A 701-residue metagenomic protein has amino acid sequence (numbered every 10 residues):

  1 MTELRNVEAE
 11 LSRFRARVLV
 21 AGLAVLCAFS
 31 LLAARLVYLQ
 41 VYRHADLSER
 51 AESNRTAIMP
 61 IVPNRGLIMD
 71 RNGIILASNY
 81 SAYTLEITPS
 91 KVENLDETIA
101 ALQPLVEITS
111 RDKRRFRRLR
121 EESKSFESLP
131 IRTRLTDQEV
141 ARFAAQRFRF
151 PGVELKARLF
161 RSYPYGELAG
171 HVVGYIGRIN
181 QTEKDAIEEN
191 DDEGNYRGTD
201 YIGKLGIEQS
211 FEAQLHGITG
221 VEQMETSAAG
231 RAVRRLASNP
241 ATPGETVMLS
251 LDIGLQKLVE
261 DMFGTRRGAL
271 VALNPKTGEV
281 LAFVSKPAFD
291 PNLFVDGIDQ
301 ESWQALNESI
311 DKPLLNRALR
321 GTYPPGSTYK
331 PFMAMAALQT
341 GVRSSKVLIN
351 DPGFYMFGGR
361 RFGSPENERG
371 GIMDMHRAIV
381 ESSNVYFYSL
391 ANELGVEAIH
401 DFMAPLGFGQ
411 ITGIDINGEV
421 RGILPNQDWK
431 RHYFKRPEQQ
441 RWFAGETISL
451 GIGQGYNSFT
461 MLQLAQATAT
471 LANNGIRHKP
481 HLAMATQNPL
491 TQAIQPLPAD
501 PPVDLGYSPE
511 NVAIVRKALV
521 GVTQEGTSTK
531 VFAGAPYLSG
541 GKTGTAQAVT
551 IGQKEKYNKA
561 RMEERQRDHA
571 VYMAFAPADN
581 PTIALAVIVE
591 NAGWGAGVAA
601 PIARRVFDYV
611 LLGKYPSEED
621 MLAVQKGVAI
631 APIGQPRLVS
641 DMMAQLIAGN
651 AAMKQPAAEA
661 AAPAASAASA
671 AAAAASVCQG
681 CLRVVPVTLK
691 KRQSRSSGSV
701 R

Functional and structural regions predicted by a protein language model:
M1-S302, I310, T322, V347 (+7 more regions): Periplasmic/cell-envelope proteins involved in peptidoglycan metabolism and beta-lactam response
T2-N6, E225-S238, P275-T328, F332-A586 (+4 more regions): Beta-lactam-recognizing serine transpeptidase/beta-lactamase-like catalytic domain environment
V41, M69, V515, A586-V587: Structured catalytic/translocation cores of nucleotide/phosphate-coupled proteins
G177, E381, E590: Cofactor-binding loop segments of dinucleotide-utilizing enzymes, especially the Rossmann-like FAD- and NAD(P)+-binding
A493-P498, L622-P636: Intrinsically disordered, low-complexity charged/polar segments
A586-V589, I602: C-terminal soluble interaction/assembly domains
